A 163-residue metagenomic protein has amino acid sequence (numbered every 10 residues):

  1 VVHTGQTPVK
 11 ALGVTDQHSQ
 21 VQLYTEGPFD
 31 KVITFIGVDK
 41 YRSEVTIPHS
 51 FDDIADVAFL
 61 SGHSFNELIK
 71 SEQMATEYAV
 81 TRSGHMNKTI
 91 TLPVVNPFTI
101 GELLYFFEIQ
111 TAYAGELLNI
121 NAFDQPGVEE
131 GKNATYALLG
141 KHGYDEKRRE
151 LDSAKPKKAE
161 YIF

Functional and structural regions predicted by a protein language model:
V1-F163: A SIS-like phosphosugar-recognition module
